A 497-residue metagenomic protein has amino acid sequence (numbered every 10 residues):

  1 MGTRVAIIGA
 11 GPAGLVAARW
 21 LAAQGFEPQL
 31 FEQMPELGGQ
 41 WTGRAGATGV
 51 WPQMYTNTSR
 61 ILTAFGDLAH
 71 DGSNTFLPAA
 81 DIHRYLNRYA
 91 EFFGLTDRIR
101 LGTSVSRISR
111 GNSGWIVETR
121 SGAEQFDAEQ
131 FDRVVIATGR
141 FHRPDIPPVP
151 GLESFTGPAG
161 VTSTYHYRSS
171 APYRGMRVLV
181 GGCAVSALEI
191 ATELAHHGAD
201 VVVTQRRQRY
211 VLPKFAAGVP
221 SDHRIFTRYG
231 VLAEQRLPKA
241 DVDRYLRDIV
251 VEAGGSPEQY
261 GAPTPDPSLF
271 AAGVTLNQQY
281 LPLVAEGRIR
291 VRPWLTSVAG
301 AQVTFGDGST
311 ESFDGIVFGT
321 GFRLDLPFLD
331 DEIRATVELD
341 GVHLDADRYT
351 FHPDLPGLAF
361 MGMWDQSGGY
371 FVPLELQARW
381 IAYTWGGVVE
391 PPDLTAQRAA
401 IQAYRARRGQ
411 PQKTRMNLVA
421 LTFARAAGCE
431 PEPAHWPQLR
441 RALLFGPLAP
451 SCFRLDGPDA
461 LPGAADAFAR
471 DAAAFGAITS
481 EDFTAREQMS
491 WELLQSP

Functional and structural regions predicted by a protein language model:
G2-R4, G102, R174-G175, G300: Phosphate-coordination loops involved in phosphoryl transfer and adenosine-cofactor binding
A6-L37, E129, V134-P282, I289-R292 (+2 more regions): Rossmann-like dinucleotide-binding core of oxidoreductases
I7, P12-T96, Q205-K214: Beta1-alpha1 glycine-rich phosphate/pyrophosphate-binding loop at the start of Rossmann-like nucleotide-binding domains
I7, R209-P213, G357-P497: C-terminal, flexible cofactor-proximal segment of oxidoreductases
P52, R177, G319-V389: Glycine/threonine-rich phosphate-binding loop and adjacent beta-strand/alpha-helix elements that clamp
A64-P78, I116, R174, Y260-A271: Helix-loop-beta segment of a Rossmann-like dinucleotide-binding subdomain
T75-H142, V284, V298-A299: Feature captures the FAD/FMN-dependent oxidoreductase FAD-binding
Q278-L283, W294, G306, T310-D325: Glycine-rich, aromatic-lined ligand/substrate-binding cores of catalytic and carbohydrate-binding domains
